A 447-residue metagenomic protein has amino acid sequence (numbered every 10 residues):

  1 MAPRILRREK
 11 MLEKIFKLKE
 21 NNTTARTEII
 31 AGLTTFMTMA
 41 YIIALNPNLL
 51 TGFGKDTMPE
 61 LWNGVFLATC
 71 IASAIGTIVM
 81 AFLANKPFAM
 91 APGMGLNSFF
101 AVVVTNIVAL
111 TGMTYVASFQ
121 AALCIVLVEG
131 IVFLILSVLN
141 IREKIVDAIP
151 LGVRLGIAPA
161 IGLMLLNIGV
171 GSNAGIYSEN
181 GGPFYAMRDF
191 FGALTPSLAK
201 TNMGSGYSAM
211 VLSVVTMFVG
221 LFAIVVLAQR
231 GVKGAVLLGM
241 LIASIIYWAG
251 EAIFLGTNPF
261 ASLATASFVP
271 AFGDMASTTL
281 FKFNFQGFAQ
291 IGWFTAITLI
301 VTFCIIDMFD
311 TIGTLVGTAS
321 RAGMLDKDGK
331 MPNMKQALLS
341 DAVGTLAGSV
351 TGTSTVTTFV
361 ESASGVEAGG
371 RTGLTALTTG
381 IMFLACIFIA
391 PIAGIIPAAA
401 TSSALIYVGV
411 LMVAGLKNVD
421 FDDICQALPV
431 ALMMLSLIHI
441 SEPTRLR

Functional and structural regions predicted by a protein language model:
R8-N63, M240-M334: Helix-loop-helix hairpins and the membrane-proximal interhelical loops of multi-pass alpha-helical transport proteins
L12-N46, A72-S73, G93-V102, N106-A158 (+1 more regions): Helix-loop-helix junctions within the multi-pass membrane cores of secondary transporters/permeases
T51-L61, V103-A122, D147-G152, L163-F222 (+1 more regions): Inter-helical loop and helix-membrane interface segments of multi-pass membrane transporters/permeases
F66-G76, A122-V138, A158-L163, G206-V225 (+2 more regions): Transmembrane alpha-helical segments of multi-pass small-molecule transport proteins
A72-M94: Juxtamembrane transmembrane-helix boundary signature
A74-F82, V103, L134, L221-V226 (+4 more regions): Alpha-helical transmembrane segments of multipass membrane proteins
M80, I131-I149, G171-G175, F218-G234 (+1 more regions): Membrane-water interface regions at transmembrane-helix termini and the short interhelical loops of multi-pass membrane
I438-H439, P443-R447: Residue-level detector of conserved catalytic or cofactor/ligand-binding positions in enzyme active sites
